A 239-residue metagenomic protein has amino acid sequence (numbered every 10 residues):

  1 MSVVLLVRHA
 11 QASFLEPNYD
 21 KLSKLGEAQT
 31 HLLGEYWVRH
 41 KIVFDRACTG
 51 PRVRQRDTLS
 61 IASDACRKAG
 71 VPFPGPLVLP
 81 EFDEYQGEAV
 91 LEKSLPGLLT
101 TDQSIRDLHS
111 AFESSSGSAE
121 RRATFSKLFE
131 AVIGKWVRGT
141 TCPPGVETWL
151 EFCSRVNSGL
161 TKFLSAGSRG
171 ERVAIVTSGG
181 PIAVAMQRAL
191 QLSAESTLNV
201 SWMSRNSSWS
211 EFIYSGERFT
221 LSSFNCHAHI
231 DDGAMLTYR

Functional and structural regions predicted by a protein language model:
S2, K68, Y85-R106, F112 (+5 more regions): Acidic, low-complexity terminal tails and accessory targeting/binding regions of phosphate-metabolizing enzymes
V3, A10-D64, P76, T148-R155: Loop-to-helix element that buttresses phosphate recognition and phosphoryl-transfer chemistry
V3-V7, C48, E171-T177: Beta-strand elements within well-structured catalytic alpha/beta cores of enzymes that handle phosphate/sulfate esters
V7, L79-E81, F224: Conserved beta-strand termini and adjacent loop/short-helix elements that scaffold enzyme active sites in alpha/beta
A10, G179-G180, N225-H227: Active-site metal-binding loops of divalent metal-dependent hydrolases
E35-F125: Phosphate-coordination/substrate-recognition cap region in phosphate-metabolizing enzymes
P51-R52, E81, V173-G180: Short, well-ordered beta-to-alpha junction loops that form the rim of enzyme active sites and present histidine/acidic
S116-G167, T177: Hydrophobic, aromatic-enriched interface-forming segments
